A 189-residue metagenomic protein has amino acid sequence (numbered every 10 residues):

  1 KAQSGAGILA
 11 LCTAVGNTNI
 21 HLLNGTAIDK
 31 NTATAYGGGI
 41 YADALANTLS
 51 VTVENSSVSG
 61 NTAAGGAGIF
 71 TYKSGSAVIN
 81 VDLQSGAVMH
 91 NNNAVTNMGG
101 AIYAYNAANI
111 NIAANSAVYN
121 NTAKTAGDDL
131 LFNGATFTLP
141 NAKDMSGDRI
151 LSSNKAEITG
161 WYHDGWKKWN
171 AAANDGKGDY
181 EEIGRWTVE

Functional and structural regions predicted by a protein language model:
K1, N19-T32, S50-T62, N80-N93 (+3 more regions): Right-handed parallel beta-helix
K1-T13, T32-A44, T62-S74, N93-Y105 (+2 more regions): Extracellular beta-strand/beta-solenoid scaffold signature
A14-N19, L45-L49, G75-I79, N109: Short, solvent-exposed loop/turn segments that connect beta-strands within catalytic domains and beta-strand-rich
G25, A107-A108, A135: Short glycine/proline-enriched coil/turn segments at helix->beta-strand junctions
A113-E189: Extracellular/surface-exposed low-complexity segments
